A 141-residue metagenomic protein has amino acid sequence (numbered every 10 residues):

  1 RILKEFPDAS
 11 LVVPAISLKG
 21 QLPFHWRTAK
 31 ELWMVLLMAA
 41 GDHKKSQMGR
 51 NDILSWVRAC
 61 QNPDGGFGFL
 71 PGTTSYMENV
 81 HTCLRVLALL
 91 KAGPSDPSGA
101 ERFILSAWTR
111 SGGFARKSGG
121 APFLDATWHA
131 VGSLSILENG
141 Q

Functional and structural regions predicted by a protein language model:
R1-V12, P23-D52, P63, G68-D96 (+1 more regions): An alpha-helical repeat/solenoid feature that recognizes helix-turn-helix modules
A15-K19, I53-R58, I104-L105: Buried hydrophobic core positions in alpha-solenoid tandem helical repeats
L22-F24, W108-R110: Intrinsically disordered/low-complexity terminal segments and short unstructured peptides
G99: Active-site-adjacent helix/loop segment of glycosyltransferases that harbors family-specific signature motifs
